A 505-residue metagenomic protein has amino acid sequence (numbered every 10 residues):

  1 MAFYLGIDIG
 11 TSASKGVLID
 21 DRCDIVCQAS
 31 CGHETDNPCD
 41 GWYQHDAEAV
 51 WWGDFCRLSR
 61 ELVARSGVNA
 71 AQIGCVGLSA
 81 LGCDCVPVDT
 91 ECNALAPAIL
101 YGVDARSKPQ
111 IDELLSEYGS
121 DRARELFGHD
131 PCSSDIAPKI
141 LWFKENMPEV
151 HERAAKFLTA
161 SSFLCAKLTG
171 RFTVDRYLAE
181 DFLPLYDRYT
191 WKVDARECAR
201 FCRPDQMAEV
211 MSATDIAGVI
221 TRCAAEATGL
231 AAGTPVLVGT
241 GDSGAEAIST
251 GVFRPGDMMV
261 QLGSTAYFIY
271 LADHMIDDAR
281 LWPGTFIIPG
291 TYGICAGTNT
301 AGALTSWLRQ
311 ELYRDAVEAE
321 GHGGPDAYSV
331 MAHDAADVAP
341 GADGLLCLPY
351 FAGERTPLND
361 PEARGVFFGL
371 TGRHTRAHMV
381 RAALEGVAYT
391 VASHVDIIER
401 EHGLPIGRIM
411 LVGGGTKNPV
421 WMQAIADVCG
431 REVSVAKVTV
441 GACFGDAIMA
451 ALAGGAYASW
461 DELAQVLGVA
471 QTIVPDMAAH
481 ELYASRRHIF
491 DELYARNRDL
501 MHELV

Functional and structural regions predicted by a protein language model:
M1-P97, E125, R153, R222-E226 (+6 more regions): N-terminal glycine/serine-rich phosphate-binding loop of ATP-dependent small-molecule kinases, especially carbohydrate
L5-G6, L115-G128, L141-T173, L183-F201 (+3 more regions): Active-site core segments that coordinate phosphate-bearing ligands/cofactors across diverse enzyme families
G16-L18, C23, V76, D104 (+4 more regions): Conserved small-residue
G32, Y101-G102, N299: A generic structural motif
A64-G102, D130-S134, S161, C165-Y186 (+1 more regions): Short beta-strand-loop/turn "lid" adjacent to the catalytic site in phosphate-handling enzymes
V86-V88, P109-E113, E246-I248: Pocket-flanking alpha-helical
L100-E117, A447-I448: Short alpha-helix plus adjacent loop in nuclease-associated cores
C202-T214: A conserved helix-loop-beta module that forms one wall/lid of the active-site cleft in ATP-utilizing catalytic domains
